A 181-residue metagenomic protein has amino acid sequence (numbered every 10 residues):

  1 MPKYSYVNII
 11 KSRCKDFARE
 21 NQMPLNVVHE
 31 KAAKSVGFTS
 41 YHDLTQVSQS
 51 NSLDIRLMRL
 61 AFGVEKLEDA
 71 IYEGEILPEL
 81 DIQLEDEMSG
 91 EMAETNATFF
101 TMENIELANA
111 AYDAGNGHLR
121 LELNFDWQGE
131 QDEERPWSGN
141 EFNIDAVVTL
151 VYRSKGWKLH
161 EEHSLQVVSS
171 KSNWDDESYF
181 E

Functional and structural regions predicted by a protein language model:
M1-Y72: C-terminal alpha-helical interaction appendages
S50-E181: Cystatin/cathelin-like cysteine-protease inhibitor module
